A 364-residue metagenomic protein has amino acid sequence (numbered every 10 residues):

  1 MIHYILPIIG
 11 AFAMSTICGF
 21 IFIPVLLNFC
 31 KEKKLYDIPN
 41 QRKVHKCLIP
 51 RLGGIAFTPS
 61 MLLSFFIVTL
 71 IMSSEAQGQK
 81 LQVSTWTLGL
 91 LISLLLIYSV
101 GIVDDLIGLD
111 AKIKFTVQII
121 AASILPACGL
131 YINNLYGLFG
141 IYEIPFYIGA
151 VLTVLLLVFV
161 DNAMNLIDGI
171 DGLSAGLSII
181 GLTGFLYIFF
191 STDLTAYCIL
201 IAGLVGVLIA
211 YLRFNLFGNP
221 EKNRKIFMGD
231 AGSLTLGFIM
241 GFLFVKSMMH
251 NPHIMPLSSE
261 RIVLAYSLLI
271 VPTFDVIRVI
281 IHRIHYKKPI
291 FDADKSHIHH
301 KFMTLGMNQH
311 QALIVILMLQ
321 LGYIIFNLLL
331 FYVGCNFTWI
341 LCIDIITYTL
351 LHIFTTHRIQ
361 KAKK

Functional and structural regions predicted by a protein language model:
M1-I8, R358-K364: Short, Lys/Arg-enriched, disordered terminal segments
I2-V276: "…together with the soluble PPM/PP2C metallo-phosphatase catalytic core" -> "…together with the soluble PPM/PP2C
M248-K364: C-terminal membrane-associated helical module and adjoining short loops/tails
